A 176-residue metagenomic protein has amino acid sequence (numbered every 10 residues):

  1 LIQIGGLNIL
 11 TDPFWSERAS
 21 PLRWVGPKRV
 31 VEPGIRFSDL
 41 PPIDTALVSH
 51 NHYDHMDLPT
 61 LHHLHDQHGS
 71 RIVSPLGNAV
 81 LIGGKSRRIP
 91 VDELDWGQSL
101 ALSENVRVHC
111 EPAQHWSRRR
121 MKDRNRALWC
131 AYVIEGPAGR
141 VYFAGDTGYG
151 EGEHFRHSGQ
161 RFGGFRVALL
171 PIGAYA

Functional and structural regions predicted by a protein language model:
L1: Acidic, histidine-bearing metal-coordination/catalytic regions of metal-dependent phosphoesterases
I4-N51, P59-H63, S117-K122, G150-G163: Pre-active-site segment of Zn-dependent metallo-hydrolases
G5-I9, R107, R140: Residues that mark the start of a beta-strand
L10-D12, P42-H52, V73-L76, Y142-T147 (+1 more regions): Active-site neighborhood of phospho(di)ester-bond hydrolases with catalytic His/Asp-centered motifs
H55, H63, V80-G84: Phosphate- and divalent-cation-binding pockets in alpha/beta enzyme and binding domains that engage nucleotide-derived
P59, W116-A176: Active-site-proximal loop/helix segments of hydrolase catalytic cores
Q67-R71: A short helix->loop->beta-strand "cap" motif at the edges of active sites that frequently abuts
S74-G139: Metallo-beta-lactamase
